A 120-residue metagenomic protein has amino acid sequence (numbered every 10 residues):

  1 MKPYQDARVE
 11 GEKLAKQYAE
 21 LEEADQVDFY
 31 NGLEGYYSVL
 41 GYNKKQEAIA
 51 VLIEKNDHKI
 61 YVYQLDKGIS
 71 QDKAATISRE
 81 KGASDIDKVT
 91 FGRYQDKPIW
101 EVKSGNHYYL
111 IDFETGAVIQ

Functional and structural regions predicted by a protein language model:
M1-V27, V62-Y94: Short, non-transmembrane alpha-helical segments in secretory-pathway proteins
G32-H58, D72-Q120: Conserved histidines in hydrophobic membrane contexts and catalytic metal-binding motifs
